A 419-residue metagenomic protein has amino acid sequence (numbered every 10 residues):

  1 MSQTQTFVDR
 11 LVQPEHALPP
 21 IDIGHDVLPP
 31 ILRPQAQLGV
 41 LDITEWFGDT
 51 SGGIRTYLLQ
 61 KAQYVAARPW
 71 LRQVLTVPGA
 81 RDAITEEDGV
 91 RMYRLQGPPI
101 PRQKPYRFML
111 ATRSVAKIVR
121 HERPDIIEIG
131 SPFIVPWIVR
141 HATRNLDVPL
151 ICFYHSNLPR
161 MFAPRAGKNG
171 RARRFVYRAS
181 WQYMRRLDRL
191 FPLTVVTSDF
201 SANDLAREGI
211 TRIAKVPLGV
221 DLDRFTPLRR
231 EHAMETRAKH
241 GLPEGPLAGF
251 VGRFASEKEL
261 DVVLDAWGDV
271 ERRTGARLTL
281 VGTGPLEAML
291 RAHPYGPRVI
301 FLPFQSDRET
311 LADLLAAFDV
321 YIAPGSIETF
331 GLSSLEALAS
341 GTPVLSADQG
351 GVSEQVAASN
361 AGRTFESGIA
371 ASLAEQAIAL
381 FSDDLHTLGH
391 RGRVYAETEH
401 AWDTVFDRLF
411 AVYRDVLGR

Functional and structural regions predicted by a protein language model:
S2-R94, D403: N-terminal subdomain of nucleotide-sugar transferases
Y93-Q96, R174-E231, L242-P243: Donor nucleotide-sugar binding/catalytic pocket of nucleotide-sugar-dependent glycosyltransferases
D188, F304, D313-F318: Short alpha-helical donor nucleotide-sugar binding micro-motif in glycosyltransferases
L242-G268: Conserved donor-binding/catalytic core segment of Leloir-type glycosyltransferases
A288-E309: Nucleotide-activated donor-binding/catalytic signature segment of Leloir-type glycosyltransferases, i.e., the conserved
F301, A358-A370, I378-D384: Conserved acidic donor-binding segment of nucleotide-sugar-dependent glycosyltransferases
S326: Aromatic "clamp/platform" in nucleotide-sugar-dependent glycosyltransferases that forms part of the donor/acceptor
P343-S346: Short hydrophobic beta-strand element within catalytic cores of glycosyltransferases and related nucleotide-activated
